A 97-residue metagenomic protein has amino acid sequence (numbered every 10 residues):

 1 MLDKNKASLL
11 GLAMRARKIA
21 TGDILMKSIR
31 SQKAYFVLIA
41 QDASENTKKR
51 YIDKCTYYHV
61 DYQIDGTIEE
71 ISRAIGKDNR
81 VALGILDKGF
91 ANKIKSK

Functional and structural regions predicted by a protein language model:
K4-I39: N-terminal first-folded block
S8, E69-K97: C-terminal structural segments of small proteins and small subunits
K18, F36, D61-Q63, R80-L83: Structural motif
R30-I52, H59-D61: N-terminal positively charged helical leader segments and presequences
Y51-K54, D78: Short, glycine/charged-enriched secondary-structure capping and boundary segments
Y58-E69: Conserved phosphate-binding/catalytic loops in two-lobed NTP-binding clefts
